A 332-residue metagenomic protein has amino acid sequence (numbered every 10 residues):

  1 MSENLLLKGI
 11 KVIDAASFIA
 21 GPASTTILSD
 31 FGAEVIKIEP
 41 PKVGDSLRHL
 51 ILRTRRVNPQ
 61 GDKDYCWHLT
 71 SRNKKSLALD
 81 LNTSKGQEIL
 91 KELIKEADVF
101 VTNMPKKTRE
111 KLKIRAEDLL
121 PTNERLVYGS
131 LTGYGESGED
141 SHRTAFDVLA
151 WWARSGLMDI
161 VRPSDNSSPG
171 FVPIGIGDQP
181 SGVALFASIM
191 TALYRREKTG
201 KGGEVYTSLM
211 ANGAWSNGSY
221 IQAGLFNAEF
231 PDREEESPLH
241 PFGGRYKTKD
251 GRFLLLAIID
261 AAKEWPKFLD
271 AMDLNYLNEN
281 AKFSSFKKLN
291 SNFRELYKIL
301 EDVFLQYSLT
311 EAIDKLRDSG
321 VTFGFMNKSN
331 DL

Functional and structural regions predicted by a protein language model:
M1-K11, D232, K247-K249, N327-L332: Terminal low-complexity tails and localization/encapsulation signals of metabolic enzymes
M1-K201: N-terminal helix-loop segment corresponding to the beta1-alpha1 unit of nucleotide/adenylate-binding folds
E34-I38, R317-L332: Short, well-structured beta-strand/strand-turn elements
K42, Y134-G135, L209-W215, D250 (+2 more regions): Glycine-rich beta-alpha junction loops
P169-P180, G202-E204, R233-G243, L254-L255 (+1 more regions): A short glycine-threonine-serine/GTX helix/turn-capping micro-motif
G175-M190, L209-N217, D260, E264: Mid-domain beta-loop-alpha active-site segment that forms a flexible, acidic cofactor/metal-binding surface
L193-R233: Substrate-binding/catalytic subdomain of NAD(P)-dependent oxidoreductase enzymes
F242-F323: Aromatic-enriched alpha-helical interface/lid elements that frame and gate functional surfaces
